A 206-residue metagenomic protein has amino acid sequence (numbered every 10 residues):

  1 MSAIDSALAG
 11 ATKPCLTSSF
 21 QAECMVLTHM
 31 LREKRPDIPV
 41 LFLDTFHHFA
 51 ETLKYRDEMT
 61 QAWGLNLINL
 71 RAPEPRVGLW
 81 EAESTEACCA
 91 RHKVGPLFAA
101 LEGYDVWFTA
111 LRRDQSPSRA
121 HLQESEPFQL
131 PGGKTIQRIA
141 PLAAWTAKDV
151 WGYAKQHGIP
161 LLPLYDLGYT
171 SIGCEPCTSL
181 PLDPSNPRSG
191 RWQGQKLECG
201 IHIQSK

Functional and structural regions predicted by a protein language model:
M1-K206: Nucleotide-activated chemistry modules centered on ATP-dependent adenylation/adenylyltransferase
